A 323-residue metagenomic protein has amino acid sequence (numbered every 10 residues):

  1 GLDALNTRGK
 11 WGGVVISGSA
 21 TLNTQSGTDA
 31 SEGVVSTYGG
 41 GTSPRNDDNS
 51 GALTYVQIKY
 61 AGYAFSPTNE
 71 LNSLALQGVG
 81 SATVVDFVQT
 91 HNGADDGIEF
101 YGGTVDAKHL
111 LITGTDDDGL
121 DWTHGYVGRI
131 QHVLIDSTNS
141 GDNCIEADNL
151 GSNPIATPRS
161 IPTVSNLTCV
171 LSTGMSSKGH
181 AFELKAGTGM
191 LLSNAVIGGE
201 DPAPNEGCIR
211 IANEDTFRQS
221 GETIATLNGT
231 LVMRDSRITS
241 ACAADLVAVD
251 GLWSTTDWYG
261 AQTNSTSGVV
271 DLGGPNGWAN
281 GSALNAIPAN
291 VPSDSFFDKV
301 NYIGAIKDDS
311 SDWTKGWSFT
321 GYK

Functional and structural regions predicted by a protein language model:
G1-D117, D121-K323: Extracellular beta-rich repeat passengers
